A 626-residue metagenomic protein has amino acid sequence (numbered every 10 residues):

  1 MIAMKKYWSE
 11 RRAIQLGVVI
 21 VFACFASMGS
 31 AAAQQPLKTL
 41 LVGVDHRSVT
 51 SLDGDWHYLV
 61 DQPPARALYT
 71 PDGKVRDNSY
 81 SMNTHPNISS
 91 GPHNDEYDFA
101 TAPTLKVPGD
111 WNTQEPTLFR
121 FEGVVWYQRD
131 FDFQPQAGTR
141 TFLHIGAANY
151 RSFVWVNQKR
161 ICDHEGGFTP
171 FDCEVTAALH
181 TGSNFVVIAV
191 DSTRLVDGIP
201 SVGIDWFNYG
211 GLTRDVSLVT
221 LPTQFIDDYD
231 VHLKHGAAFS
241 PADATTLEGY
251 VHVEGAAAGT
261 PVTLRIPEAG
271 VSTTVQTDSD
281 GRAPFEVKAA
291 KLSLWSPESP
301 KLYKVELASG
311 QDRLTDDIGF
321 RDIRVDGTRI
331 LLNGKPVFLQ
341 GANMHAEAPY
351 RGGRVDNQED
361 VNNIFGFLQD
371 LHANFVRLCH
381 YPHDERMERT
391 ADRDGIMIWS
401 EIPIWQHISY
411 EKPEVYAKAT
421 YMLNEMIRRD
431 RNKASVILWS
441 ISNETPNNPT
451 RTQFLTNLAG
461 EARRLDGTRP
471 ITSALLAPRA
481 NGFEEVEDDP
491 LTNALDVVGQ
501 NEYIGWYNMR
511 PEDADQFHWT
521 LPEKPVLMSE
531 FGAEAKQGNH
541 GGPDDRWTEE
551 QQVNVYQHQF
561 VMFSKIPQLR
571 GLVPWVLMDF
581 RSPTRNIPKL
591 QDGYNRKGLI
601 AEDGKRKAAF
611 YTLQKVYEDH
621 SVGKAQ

Functional and structural regions predicted by a protein language model:
G17-S27: Bacterial N-terminal signal peptides
A32-N112, V187-A189, T193-L195, Q557-F560 (+1 more regions): Accessory carbohydrate-binding/adhesion or oligomerization-edge regions at the termini of glycan-active proteins
K38-G43, L59-P63, D110, T117-I226 (+3 more regions): Accessory beta-strand-rich segments of carbohydrate-active enzymes
V42-R47, Y229-V231, A237, L294 (+5 more regions): N-terminal carbohydrate-binding accessory modules
W155-I161, P267-A269, G310, N333: Short strand-turn-strand beta-turns centered on an Asx-Gly dipeptide
L179-S183, H252-R324: Extended acidic/polar, glycine-enriched regions that form or flank non-catalytic beta-rich accessory modules
T223-A256, Y617-Q626: Surface beta-strand/loop "capping" patches
N363-F367, F375-D619: Substrate-binding/catalytic cleft of secreted carbohydrate-active enzymes, primarily glycoside hydrolases
